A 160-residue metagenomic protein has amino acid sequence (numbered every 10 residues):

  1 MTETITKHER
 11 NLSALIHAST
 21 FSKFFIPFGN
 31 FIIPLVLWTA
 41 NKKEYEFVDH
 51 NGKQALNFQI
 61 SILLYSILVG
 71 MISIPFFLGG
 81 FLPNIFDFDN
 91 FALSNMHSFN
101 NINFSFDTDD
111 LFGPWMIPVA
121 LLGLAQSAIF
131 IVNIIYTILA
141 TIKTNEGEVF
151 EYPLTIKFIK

Functional and structural regions predicted by a protein language model:
M1-I60, L139-K160: Membrane-interface extramembranous regions at the lipid-water interface
M1-T6, S98-S105: Short, amphipathic, aromatic/basic-enriched membrane-interface segments that mark the entry/exit of transmembrane
A14-F31, N57-D87, L111-T137: Hydrophobic alpha-helical transmembrane segments in multi-pass membrane proteins
G80-N103: Juxtamembrane non-transmembrane "cap" segments at the membrane-aqueous interface of multi-pass membrane proteins
S105-L111: Short acidic, low-complexity segments enriched in Ser/Thr/Gly/Pro
